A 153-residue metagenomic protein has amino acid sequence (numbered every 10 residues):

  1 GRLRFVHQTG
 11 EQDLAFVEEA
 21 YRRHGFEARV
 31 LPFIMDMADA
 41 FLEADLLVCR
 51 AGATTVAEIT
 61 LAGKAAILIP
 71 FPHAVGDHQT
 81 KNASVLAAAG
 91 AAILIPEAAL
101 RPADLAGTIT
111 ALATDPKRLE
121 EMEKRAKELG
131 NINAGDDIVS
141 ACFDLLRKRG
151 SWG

Functional and structural regions predicted by a protein language model:
G1-L47, T80-S84, A88, I95-L105: Donor-nucleotide binding loops and adjacent catalytic segments primarily of GT-B fold Leloir glycosyltransferases
I34-Q79: A donor-sugar binding/catalytic signature common to diverse glycosyltransferases and related nucleotide-sugar
A66, I93-L94: Hydrophobic beta-strand scaffold residues
R101-T114, V139, F143: Two-component system phosphotransfer/interaction surface
G107-T110, R118-L119, G135, S151: Catalytic machinery of carbohydrate-active enzymes, primarily nucleotide-sugar-dependent glycosyltransferases
R118-I132: A short, well-ordered alpha-helix in the C-terminal region of glycosyltransferases
N131-G153: C-terminal alpha-helical cap of glycosyltransferases
